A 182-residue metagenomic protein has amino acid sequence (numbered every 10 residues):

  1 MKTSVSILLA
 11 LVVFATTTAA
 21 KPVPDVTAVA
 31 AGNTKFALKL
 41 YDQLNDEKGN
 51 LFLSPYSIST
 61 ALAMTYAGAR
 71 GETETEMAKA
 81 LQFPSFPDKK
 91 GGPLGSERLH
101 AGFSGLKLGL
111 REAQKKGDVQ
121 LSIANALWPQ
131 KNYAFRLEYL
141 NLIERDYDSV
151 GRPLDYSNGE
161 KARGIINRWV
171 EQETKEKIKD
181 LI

Functional and structural regions predicted by a protein language model:
M1-K2, T174: Juxtamembrane/interfacial segments around transmembrane helices
K2-L9: Sec-dependent signal peptide recognition, specifically the positively charged N-region followed immediately by
S4, T18-A19, V26: Domain-scale activation on soluble regions of proteins
A10-T18: Hydrophobic h-region of N-terminal signal peptides that target proteins for export in Gram-negative bacteria
K21-D25, K177-D180: Glycine- and acidic
P22-P84: His/Glu-rich zincin catalytic helix
K48, P87-I182: Non-catalytic, conformational "gating/processing" segments within enzyme and secreted inhibitor domains
